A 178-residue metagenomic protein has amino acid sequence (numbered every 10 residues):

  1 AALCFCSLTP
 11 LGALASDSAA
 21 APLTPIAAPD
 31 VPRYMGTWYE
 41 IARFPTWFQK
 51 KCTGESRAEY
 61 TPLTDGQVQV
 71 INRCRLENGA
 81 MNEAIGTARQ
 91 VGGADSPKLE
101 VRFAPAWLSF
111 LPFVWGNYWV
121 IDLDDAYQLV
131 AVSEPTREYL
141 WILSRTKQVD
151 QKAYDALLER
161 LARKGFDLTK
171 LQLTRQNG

Functional and structural regions predicted by a protein language model:
A1-C4: Sec-dependent N-terminal signal peptides
C6-G178: A beta-rich soluble binding module of mature secreted/lumenal proteins
